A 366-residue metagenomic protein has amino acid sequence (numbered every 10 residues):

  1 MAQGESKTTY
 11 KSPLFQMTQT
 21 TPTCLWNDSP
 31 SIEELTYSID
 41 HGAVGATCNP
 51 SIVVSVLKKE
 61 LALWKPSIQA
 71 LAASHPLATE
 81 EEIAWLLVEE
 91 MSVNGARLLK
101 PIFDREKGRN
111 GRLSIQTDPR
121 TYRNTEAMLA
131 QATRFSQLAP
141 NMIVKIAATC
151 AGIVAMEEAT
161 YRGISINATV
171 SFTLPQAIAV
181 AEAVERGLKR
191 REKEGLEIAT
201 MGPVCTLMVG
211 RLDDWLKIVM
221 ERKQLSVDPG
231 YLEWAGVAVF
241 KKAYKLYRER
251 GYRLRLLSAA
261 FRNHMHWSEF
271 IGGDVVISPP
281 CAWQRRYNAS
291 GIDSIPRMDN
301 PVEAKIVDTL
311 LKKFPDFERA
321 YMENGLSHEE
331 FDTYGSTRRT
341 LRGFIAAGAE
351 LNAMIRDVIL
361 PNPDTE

Functional and structural regions predicted by a protein language model:
M1, V56, A78-A84, T160-I164 (+8 more regions): Domain-level signal for soluble alpha/beta catalytic cores
M1-E33: N- or domain-start disorder-to-order transition segments that initiate the globular core
Q16-T18, S136-M142, E158-I166, L246-R253: Short, surface-exposed connector motifs at secondary-structure boundaries
T23-S29, V44-C48, G111-T117, M142-I146 (+4 more regions): Hydrophobic faces of well-ordered beta-strands that scaffold small-molecule active sites in alpha/beta enzyme cores
L35, A132, I153-M156, A177 (+1 more regions): Generic hydrophobic/aromatic pocket-lining and core-packing "Φ" positions
A43, I52-V54, K59-A151, A155: Active-site beta->alpha loop and helix N-cap motifs at the rims of alpha/beta catalytic domains
S165-R297: Catalytic alpha/beta core domains of metabolic enzymes, predominantly
P296-E366: C-terminal extensions of enzymes
